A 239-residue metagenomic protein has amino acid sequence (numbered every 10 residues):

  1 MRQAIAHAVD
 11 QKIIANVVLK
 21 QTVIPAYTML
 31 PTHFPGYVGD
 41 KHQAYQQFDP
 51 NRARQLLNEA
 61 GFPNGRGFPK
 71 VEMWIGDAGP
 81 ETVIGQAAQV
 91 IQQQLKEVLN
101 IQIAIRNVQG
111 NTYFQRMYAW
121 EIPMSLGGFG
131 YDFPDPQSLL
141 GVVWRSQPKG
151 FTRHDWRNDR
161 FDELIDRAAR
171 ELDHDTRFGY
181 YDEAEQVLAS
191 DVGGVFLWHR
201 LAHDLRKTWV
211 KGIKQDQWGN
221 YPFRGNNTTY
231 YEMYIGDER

Functional and structural regions predicted by a protein language model:
Q3, H7, K12, N16 (+10 more regions): Solvent-exposed, polar/charged alpha-helical surfaces in well-ordered, non-transmembrane soluble domains, broadly
I13-V18, N111-W144, L188-A189: Pocket-flanking alpha-helical
A15-V17, N100-N107, G194-F196: Acidic/polar loop patches that form or flank catalytic/metal-binding clefts of enzymes that bind anionic ligands
N16-Q21, T28-M29, V83-A87, P136-L139 (+1 more regions): Short, solvent-exposed loop/turn and secondary-structure capping segments
Q21-I24, L30-P31, F129-D132, V195-H203: Short, solvent-exposed turn/loop segments enriched in Gly/Ser/Thr/Pro and often Arg
P25-A60, A78-Q86: Structural transition elements
P35-R52, P63-P69, R116-W120, G141-R170 (+1 more regions): Short, solvent-exposed loop/beta-turn-alpha elements that line the ligand-binding surface or hinge of extracytoplasmic
N58-Y131, R153, H174, A202: Ligand/substrate-recognition segments at binding pockets and active sites
